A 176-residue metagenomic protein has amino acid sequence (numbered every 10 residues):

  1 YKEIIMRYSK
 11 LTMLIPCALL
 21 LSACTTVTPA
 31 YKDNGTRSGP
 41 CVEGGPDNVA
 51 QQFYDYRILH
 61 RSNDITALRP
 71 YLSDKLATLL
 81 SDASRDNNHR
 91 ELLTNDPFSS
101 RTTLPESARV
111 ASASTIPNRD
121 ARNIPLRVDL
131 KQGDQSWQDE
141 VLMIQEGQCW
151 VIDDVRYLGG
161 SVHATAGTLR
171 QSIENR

Functional and structural regions predicted by a protein language model:
I4-M13: Bacterial N-terminal signal peptides that target proteins for export
L20-A23: C-terminal motif of bacterial Sec signal peptides marking the signal peptidase cleavage site
T25-V27: Bacterial signal peptide processing site
N34-E91: Core segments of small alpha/beta cavity-forming domains
A77-S136: Surface-exposed, charged secondary-structure patches
R119-N123, R127, G133-W137, E146 (+1 more regions): Low-complexity, intrinsically disordered terminal/linker segments enriched in charged and Gly/Pro repeats
L142-I144: Short beta-strand edge segments in extracellular beta-sheet folds
